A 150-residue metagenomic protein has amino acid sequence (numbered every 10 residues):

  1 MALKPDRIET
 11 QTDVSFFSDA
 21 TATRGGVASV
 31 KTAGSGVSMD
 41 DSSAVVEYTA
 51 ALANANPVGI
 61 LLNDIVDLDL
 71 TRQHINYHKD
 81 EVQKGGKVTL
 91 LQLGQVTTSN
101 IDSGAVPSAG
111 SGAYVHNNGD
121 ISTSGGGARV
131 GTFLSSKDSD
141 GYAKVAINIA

Functional and structural regions predicted by a protein language model:
M1-A150: Surface-exposed, low-hydrophobicity beta-strand/loop segments enriched in small/polar/acidic residues
